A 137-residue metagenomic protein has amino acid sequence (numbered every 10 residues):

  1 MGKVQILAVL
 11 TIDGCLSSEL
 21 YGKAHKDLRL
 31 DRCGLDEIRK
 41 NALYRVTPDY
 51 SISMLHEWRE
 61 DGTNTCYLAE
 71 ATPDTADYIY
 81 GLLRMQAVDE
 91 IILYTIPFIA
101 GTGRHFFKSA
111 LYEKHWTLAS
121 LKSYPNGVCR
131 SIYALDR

Functional and structural regions predicted by a protein language model:
M1-R137: Enzymes that bind and transform nitrogen-containing heteroaromatic metabolites
